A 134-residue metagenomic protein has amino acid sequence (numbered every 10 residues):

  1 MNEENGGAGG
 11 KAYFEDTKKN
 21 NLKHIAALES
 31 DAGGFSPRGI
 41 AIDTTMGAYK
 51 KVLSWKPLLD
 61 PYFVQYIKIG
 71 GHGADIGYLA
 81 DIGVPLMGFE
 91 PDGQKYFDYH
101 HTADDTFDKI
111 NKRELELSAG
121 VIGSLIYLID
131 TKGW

Functional and structural regions predicted by a protein language model:
M1-V52: Acidic/histidine-rich catalytic neighborhood of metal-dependent amide-processing enzymes
F35-W134: Active-site-adjacent substrate-binding region of metalloamidase/peptidase-like peptide-processing proteins
